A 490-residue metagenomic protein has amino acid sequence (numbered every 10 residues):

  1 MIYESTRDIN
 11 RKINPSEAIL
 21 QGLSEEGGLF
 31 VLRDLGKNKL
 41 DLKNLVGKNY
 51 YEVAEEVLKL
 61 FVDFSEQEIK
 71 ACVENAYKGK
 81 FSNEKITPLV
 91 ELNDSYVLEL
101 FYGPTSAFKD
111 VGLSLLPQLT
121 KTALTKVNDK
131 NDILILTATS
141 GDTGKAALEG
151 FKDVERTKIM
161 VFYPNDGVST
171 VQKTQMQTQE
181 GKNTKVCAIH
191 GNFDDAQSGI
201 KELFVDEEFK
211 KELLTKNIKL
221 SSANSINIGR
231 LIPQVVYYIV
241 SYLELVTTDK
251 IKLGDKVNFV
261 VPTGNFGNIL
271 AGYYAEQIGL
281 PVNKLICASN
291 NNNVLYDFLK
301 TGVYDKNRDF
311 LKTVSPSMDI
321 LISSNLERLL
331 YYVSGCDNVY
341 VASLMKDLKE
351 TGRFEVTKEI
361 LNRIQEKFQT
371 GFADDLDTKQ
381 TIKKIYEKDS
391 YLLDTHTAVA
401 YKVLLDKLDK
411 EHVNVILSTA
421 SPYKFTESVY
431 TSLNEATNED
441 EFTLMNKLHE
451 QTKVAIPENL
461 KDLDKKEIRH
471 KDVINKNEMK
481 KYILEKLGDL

Functional and structural regions predicted by a protein language model:
M1-L490: PLP-dependent amino-acid enzyme catalytic core
